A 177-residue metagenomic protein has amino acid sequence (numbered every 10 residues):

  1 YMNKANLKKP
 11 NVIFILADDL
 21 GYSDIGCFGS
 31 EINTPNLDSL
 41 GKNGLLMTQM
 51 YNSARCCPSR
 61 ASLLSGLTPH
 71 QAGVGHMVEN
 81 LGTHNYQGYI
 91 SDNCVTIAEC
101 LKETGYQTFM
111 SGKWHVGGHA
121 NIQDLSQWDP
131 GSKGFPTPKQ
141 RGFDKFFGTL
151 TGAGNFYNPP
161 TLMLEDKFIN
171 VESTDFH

Functional and structural regions predicted by a protein language model:
Y1-H177: Formylglycine-dependent sulfatase
